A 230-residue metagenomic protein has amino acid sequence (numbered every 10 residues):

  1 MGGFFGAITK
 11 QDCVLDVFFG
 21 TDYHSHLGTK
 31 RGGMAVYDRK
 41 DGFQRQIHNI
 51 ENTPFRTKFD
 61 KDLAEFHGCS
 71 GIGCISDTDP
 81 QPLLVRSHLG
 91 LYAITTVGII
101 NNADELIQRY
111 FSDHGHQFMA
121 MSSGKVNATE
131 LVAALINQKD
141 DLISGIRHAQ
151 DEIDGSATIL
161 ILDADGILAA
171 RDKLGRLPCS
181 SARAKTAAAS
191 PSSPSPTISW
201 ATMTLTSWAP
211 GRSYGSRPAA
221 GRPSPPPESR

Functional and structural regions predicted by a protein language model:
M1-A209, G215-R230: Conserved short alpha-helical segments that host acidic/polar catalytic motifs at enzyme active sites
